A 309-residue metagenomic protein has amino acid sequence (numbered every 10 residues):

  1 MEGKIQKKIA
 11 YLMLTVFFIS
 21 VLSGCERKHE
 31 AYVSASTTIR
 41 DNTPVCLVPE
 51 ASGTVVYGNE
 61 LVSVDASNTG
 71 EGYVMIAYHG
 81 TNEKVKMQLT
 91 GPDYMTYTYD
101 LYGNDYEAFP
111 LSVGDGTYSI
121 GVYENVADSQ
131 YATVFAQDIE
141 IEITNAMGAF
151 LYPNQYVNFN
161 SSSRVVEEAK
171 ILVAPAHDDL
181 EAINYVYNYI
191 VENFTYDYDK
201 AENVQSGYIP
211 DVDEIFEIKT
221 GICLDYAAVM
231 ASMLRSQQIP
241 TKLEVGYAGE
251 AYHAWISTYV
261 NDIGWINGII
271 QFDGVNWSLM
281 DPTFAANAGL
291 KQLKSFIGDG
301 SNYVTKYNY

Functional and structural regions predicted by a protein language model:
E2-L180, I266-N267, G300-Y309: N-terminal accessory/pre-domain segments preceding catalytic cores
R40-D41, S52-G53, V85-M87, S206-I209 (+1 more regions): Generic detector of short, locally flexible boundary/turn motifs and exposed helical patches
V62-V64, D199-V204, C223-L224: Short N-terminal helix-initiation segments at or just after the protein's N-terminus
P153-I218, I266, G274-V275, M280-A286 (+1 more regions): Secondary-structure boundary elements
A182-V186, K219-L234: Active-site nucleophilic cysteine motif
D225-Y309: Hydrophobic/aromatic-rich core segments of domains that either
